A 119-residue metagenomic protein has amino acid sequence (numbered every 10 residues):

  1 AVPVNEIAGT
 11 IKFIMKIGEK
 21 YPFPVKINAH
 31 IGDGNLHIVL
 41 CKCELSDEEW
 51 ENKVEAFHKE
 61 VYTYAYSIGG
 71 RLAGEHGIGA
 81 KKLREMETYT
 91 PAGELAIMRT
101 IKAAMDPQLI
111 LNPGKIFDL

Functional and structural regions predicted by a protein language model:
A1-L119: Conserved glycine-rich FAD pyrophosphate-binding loop
